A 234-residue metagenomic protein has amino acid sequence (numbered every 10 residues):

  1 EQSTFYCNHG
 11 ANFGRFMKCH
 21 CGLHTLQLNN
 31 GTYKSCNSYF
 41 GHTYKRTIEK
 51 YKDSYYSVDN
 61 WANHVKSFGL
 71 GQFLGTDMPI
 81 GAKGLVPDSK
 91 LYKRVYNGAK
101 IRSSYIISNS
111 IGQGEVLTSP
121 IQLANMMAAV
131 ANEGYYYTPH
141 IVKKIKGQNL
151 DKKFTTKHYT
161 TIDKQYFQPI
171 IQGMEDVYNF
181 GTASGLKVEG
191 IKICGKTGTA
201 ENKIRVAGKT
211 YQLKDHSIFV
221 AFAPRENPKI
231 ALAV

Functional and structural regions predicted by a protein language model:
E1-A231: Beta-lactam-recognizing serine transpeptidase/beta-lactamase-like catalytic domain environment
